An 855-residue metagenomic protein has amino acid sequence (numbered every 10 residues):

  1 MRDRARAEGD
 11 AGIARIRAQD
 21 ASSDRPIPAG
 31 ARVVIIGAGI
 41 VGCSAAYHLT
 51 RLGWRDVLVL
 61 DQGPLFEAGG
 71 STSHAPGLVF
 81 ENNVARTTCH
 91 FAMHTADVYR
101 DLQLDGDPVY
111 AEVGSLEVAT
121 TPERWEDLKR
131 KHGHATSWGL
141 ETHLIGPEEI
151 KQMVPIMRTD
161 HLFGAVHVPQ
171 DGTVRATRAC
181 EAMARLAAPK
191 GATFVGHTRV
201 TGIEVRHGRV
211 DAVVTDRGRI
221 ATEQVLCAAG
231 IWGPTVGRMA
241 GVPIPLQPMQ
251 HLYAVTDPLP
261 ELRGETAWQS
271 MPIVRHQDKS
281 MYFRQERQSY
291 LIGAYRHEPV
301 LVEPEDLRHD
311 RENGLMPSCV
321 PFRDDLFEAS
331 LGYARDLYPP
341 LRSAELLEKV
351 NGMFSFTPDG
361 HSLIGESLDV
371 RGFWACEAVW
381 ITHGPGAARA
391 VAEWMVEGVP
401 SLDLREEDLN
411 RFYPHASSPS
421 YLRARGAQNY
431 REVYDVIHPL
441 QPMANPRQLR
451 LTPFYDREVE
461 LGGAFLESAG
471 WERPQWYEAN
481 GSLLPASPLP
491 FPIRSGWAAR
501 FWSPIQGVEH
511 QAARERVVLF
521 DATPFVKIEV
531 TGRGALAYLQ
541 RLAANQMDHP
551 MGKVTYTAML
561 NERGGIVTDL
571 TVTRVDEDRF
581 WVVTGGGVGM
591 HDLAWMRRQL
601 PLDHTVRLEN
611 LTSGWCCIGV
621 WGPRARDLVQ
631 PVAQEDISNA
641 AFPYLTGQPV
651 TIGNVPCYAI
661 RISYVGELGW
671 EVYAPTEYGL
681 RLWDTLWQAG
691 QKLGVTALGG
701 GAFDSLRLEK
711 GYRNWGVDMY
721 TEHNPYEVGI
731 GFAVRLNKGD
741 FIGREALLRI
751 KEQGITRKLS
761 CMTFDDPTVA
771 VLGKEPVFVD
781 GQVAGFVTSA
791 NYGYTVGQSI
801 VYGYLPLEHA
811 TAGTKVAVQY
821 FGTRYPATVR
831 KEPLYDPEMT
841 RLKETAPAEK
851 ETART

Functional and structural regions predicted by a protein language model:
M1-V33, R51-R55: Extreme N-terminal leader/targeting segments of oxidoreductases
R2-R6, D10, D101, A111 (+6 more regions): Flavin (FAD/FMN) cofactor-binding and adjacent substrate-gating region of FAD-dependent oxidoreductase domains
S44, G106, I203-P321, A329-P340 (+3 more regions): Flavin-dependent oxidoreductases
T50-T72: Glycine-rich FAD pyrophosphate-binding loop
P76-E81, L116-E117, A240-W268, A329 (+5 more regions): Central beta-strand plus flanking loop segment that forms part of the substrate or channel wall within the catalytic
P76-M153, D278-F283, R287-L291, G314-S318 (+3 more regions): Dinucleotide-binding Rossmann-like beta1-alpha1 core, especially the glycine-rich loop that anchors the ADP
D278, R287, E303-P304, N313-L449: C-terminal catalytic lobe of FAD-dependent flavoproteins
E406, F412-T855: Glycine/proline-enriched, intrinsically flexible loops and inter-domain linkers
